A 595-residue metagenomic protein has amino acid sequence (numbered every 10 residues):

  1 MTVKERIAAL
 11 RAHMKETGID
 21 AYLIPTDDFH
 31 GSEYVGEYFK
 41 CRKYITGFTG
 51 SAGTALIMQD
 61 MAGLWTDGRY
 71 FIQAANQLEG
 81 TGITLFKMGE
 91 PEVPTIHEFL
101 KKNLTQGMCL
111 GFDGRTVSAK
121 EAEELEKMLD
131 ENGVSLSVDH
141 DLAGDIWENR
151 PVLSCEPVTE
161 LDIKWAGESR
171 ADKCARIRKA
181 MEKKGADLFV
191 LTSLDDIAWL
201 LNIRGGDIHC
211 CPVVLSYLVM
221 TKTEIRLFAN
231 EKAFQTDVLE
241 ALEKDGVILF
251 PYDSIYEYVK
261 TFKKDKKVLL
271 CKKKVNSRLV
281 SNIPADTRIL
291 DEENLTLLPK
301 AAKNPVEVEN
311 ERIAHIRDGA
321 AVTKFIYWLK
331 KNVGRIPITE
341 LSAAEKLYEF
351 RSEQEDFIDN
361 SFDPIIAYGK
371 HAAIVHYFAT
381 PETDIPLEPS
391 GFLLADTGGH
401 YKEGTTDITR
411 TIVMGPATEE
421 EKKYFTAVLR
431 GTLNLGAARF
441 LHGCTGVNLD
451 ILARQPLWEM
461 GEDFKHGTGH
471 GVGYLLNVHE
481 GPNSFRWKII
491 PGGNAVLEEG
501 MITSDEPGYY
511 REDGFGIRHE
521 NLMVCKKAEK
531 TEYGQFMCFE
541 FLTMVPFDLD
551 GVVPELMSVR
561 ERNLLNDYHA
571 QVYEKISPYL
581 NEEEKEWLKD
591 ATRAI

Functional and structural regions predicted by a protein language model:
M1-I595: Active-site neighborhoods and metal-handling regions in enzymes and metal-associated proteins
